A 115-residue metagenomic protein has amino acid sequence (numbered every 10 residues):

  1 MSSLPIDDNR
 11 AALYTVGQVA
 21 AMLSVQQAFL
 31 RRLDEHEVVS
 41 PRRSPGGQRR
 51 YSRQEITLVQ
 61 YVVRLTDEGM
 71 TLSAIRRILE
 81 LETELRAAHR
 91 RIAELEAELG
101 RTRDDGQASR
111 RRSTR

Functional and structural regions predicted by a protein language model:
S2-A12, E35, S40, R53-R115: Arg/Lys-rich, alpha-helical DNA-contact motif
V19-A20, I75: Short alpha-helical "recognition helix" segments of helix-turn-helix
A20, L33, Y51: Append "Primarily bacterial transcriptional regulators
Q26-F29: Short coil turns linking two alpha-helices in DNA-binding domains
S40-G46: Beta-hairpin "wing" of winged helix-turn-helix
G47-R53: Minor-groove-contacting beta-hairpin "wing" of winged helix-turn-helix DNA-binding domains
